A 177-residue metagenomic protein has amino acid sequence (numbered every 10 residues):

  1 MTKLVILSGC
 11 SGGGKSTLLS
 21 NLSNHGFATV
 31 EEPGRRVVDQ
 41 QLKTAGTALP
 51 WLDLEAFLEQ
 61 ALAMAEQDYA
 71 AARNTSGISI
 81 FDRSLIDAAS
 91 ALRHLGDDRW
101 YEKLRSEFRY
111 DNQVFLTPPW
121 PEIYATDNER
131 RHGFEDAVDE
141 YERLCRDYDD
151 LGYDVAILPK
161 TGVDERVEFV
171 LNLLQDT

Functional and structural regions predicted by a protein language model:
L7: Hydrophobic anchor at the beta1->P-loop junction of P-loop NTPases
C10, L22: P-loop (Walker A) phosphate-binding loop of NTP-binding proteins
G14: Conserved glycine(s) of the Walker
L18-L19: Post-Walker A alpha-helix
S23-M64: Conserved substrate/cofactor phosphate-moiety recognition/catalytic segment in nucleotide-dependent phosphotransferases
L58-R109, Y124: Glycine-rich phosphate-binding loop used to anchor ATP phosphates in small-molecule kinases, encompassing both
G96-G162, V167: A glycine- and Lys/Arg-enriched "phosphate-lid" helix/loop adjacent to the NTP-binding pocket of small-molecule kinases
